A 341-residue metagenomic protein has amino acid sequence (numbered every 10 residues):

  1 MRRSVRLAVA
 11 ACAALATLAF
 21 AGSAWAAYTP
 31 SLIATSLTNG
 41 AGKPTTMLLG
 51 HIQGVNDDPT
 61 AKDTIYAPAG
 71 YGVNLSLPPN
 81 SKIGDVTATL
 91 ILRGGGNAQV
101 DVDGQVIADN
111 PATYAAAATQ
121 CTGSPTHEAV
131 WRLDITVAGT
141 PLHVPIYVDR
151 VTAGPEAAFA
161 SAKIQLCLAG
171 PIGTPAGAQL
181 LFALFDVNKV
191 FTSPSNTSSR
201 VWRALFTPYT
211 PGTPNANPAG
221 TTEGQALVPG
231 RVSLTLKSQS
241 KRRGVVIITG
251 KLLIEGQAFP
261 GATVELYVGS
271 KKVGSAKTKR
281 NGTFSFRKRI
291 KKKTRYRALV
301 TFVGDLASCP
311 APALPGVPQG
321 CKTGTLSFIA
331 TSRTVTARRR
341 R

Functional and structural regions predicted by a protein language model:
M1-C12: Bacterial N-terminal signal peptides that target proteins for export
W25-P229: Ser/Thr/Pro/Gly-rich, low-complexity intrinsically disordered stalk/linker tracts of secreted and surface-exposed
A204-G212, K292-R333: Enriched for extracellular/lumenal, surface-exposed ectodomains of secreted and cell-surface proteins
L227-E255, T336-R341: Beta-strand-rich domain onsets/edges
Q257-V268: Short, ordered, surface-exposed loop/turn motifs in non-cytosolic proteins
V273-N281: Short, acidic Ser/Thr/Gly-rich low-complexity loop/linker segments typical of extracellular and cell-surface proteins
G282-F286: Short strand-edge motifs at loop-to-beta-strand transitions and within beta-strands of extracellular beta-rich domains
